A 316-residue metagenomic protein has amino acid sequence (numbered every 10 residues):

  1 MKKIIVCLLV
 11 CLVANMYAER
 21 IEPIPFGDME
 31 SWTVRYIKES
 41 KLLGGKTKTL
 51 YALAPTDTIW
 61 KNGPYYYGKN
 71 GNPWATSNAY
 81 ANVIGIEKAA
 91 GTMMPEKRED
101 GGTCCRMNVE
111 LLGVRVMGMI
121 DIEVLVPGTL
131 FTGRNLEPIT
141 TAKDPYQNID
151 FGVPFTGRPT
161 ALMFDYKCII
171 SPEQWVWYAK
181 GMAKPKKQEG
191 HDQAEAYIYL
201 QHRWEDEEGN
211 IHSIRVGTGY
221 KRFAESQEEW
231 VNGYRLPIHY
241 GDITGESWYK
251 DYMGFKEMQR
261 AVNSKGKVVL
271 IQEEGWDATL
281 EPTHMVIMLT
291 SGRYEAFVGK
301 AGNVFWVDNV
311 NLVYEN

Functional and structural regions predicted by a protein language model:
M1-P23: Bacterial Sec-dependent N-terminal signal peptides
C7, C11, C104-C105, C168: Generic recognition of cysteine residues
E19-P159, M163, E189-G241, K250-N316: Aromatic (Trp/Tyr/Phe) and Gly/Pro-enriched flexible surface segments
F151-T156, I169, Y178, M182: A contiguous catalytic/ligand-binding core that recognizes phosphate-bearing ligands
C168-W175, K186-H191: Extended, low-complexity, turn-rich repeat/linker tracts enriched in Gly/Pro/Ser/Thr and Asp/Glu that occur
Q174, I243-K250: Substrate-binding/catalytic groove segments of enzymes that remodel or degrade extracellular structural polymers
Q174-A179, E208-I211: A short secondary-structure junction signal
